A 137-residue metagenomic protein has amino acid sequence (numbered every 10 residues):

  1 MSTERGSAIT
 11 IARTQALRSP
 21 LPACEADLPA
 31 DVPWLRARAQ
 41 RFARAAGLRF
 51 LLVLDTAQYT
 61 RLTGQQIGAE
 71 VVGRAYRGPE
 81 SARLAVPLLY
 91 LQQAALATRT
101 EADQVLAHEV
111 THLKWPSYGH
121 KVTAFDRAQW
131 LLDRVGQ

Functional and structural regions predicted by a protein language model:
M1-E25, E101: N-terminal low-structure segments adjacent to metalloprotease catalytic domains across cellular compartments
A23-R83: Auxiliary, metal-adjacent structural segments of Zn-dependent hydrolase domains
Y59-T100, L113-P116, K121-V135: Active-site scaffold of zinc-dependent metalloenzymes
E101-V110: Short alpha-helical catalytic segment bearing the HExxH-like zincin motif of zinc-dependent metalloproteases
